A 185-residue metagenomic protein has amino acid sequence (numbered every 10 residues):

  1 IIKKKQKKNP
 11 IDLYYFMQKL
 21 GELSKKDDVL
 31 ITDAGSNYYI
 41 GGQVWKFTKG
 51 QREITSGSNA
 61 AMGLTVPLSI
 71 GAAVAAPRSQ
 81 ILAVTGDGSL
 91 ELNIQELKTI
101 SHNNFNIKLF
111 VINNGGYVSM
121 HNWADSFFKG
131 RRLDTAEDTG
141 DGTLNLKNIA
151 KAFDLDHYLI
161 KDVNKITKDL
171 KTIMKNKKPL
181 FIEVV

Functional and structural regions predicted by a protein language model:
I1-A73: Active-site diphosphate/adenylate-binding microenvironment
N9-Y15, S89-L92, D162-N164: Active-site glycine- and acidic-residue-rich loops that bind and position anionic ligands or nucleotide-like cofactors
Y38-Y39, A60-M62, L90-E91, G115-S119: Short gly/pro/ser/thr-enriched loop/turn and capping motifs at secondary-structure boundaries
G41-W45, T65-P67, I94-E96, S119-D125: Short acidic, glycine/serine/threonine-rich loops at helix termini
R78-L92, I107-I112: A short, small-residue-rich loop immediately preceding and capping a beta-strand
N103-V185: Thiamine diphosphate
